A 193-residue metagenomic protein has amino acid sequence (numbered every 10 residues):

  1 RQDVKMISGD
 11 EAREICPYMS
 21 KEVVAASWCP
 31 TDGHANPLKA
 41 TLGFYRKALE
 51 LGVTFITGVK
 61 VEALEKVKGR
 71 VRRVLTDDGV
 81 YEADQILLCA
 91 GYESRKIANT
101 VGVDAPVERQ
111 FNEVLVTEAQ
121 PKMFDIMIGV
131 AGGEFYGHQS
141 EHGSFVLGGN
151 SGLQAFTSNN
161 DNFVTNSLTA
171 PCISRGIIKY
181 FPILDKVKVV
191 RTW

Functional and structural regions predicted by a protein language model:
R1-I15, E134, D161, I177: Dinucleotide-binding Rossmann-like beta1-alpha1 core, especially the glycine-rich loop that anchors the ADP
S8-G9, T57-V59, R191: Short loop/edge segments at beta-strand edges and connector loops that shape dinucleotide/nucleotide cofactor-binding
G9, T41, S94, A170-S174: A general structural signal for well-ordered alpha-helical segments in protein cores
R13, V61-A63, T192-W193: Short, solvent-exposed loop/turn elements at beta->coil junctions and helix N-caps that rim active or binding pockets
S27-Q85: Helical element adjacent to the flavin cofactor pocket in flavoenzyme catalytic cores
R73, V114-V116, Y136: Conserved hydrophobic/aromatic beta-strand scaffold that supports enzyme active sites
G79-D125, F163: Central helical "cap/lid" subdomain
P121-W193: Active-site lid/adjacent beta-loop-alpha segment flanking the redox-cofactor pocket in flavoenzymes
